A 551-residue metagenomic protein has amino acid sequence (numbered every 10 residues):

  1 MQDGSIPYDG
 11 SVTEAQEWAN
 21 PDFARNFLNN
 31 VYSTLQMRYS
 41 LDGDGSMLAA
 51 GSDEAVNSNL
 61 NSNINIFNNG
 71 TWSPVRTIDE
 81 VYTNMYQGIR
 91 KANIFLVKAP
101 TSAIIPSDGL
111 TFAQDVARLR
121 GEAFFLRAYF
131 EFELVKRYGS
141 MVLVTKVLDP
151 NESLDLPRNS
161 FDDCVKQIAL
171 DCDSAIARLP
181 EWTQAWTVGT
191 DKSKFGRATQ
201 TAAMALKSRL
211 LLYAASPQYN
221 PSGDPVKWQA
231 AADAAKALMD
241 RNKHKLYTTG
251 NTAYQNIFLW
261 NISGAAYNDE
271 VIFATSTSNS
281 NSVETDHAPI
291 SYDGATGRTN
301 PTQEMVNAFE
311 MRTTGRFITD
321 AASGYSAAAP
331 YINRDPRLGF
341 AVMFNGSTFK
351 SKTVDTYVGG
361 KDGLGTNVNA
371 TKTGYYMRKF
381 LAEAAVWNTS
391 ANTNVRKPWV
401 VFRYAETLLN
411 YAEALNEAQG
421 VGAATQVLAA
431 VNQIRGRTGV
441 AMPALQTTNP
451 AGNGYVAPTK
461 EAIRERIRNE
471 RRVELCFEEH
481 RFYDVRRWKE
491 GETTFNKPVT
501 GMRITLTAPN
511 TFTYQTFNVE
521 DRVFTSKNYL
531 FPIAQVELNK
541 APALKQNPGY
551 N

Functional and structural regions predicted by a protein language model:
M1, M85-G88, Q167-A169, D191-K194 (+5 more regions): Long, intrinsically disordered, low-complexity segments
M1-G51, I66-N68, D162, R316 (+2 more regions): Acidic, glycine-rich segments characteristic of secretory precursors and extracytoplasmic regions
G4, V135-V147, G420-I434: Short, well-structured active-site flanking segments
N20-P21, R25-M37, L60-Y138, S153-K166 (+9 more regions): Conserved, well-structured interaction surfaces
T101-A103, S174, A321, T353 (+3 more regions): Coil residues (strongly favoring Ser/Thr
V147-N256: Hydrophobic, small-residue-rich alpha-helical packing segments that form membrane-like cores
Y325-Y404: Flexible, polar/acidic helix-loop-strand segments at domain edges
A405-Y411, V421-A451: Active/binding-pocket-proximal capping segment
